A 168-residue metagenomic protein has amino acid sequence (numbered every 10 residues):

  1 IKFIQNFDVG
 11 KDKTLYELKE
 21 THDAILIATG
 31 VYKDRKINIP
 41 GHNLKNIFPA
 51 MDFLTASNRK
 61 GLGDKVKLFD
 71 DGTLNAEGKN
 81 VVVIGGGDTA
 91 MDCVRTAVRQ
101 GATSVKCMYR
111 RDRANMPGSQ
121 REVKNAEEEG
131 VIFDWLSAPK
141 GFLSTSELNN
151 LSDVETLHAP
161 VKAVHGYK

Functional and structural regions predicted by a protein language model:
I1-R35, R59-D71, R99-K168: A Rossmann-like FAD-binding core segment of flavoenzymes
D34-Q100: Glycine-rich dinucleotide-binding loop and its adjacent helix/turn
